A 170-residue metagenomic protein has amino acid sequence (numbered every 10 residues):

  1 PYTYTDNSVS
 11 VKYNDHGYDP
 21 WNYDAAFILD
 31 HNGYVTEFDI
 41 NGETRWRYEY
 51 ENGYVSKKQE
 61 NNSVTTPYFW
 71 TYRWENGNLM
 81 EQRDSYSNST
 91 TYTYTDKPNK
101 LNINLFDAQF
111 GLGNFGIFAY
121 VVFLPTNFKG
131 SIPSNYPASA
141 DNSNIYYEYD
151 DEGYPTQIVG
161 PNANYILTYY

Functional and structural regions predicted by a protein language model:
P1-Y170: Buried hydrophobic residues that stabilize the cores of well-folded domains
